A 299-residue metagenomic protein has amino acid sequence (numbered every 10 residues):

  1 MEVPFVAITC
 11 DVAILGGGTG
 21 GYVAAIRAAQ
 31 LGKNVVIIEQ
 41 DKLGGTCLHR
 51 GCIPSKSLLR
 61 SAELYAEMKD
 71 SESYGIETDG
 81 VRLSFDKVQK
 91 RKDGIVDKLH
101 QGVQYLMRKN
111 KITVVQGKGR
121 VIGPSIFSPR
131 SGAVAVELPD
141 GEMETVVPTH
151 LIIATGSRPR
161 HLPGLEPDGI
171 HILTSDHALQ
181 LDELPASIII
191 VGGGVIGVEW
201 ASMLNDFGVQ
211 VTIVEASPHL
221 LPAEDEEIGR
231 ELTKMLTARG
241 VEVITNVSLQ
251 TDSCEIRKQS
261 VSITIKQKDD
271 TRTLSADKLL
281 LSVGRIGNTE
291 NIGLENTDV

Functional and structural regions predicted by a protein language model:
E2-C10, I26-K33, I38-L184, S217-L221 (+3 more regions): Glycine-rich flavin
P4-G18, L184-G194: Beta1/beta-strand and adjacent pyrophosphate-binding region of the FAD-binding site in flavoprotein oxidoreductases
C10-I37, G197-D206: N-terminal Rossmann-like FAD-binding beta1-loop-alpha1 element of flavoenzymes
V23, H161-P163, E199, N288-N291: Glycine/Thr-rich phosphate-binding loops of Rossmann-like dinucleotide-binding domains
G119, V247, T271, I292: Flavin (primarily FAD) cofactor-binding/catalytic cores of flavoenzymes
P148-H150, A154-R160, A276-T289: Glycine-/small-residue-rich beta->alpha transition segments that form the dinucleotide
D168-P185, K278-V299: FAD-site-proximal beta/loop scaffold in flavoenzymes
H171, D182-E224: Rossmann-like NAD(P)H-binding beta-loop-alpha module
